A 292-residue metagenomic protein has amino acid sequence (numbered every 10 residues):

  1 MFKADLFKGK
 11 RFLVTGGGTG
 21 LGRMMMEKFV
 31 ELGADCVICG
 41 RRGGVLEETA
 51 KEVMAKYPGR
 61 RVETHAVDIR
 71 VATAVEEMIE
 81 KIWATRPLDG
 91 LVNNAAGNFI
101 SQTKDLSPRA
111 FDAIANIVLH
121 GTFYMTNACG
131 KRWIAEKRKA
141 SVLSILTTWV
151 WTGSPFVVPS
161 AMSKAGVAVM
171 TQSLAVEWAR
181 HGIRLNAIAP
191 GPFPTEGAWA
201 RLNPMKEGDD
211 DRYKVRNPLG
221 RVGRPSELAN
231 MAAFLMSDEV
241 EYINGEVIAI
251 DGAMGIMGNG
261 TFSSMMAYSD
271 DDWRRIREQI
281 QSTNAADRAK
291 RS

Functional and structural regions predicted by a protein language model:
R11, G16-T19: Conserved glycine-rich cofactor-binding loop
V92, A179, R184, I243-G245: Short, small/polar-rich loop/turn modules that mediate ligand/substrate recognition or access, typified
Q102-T103, S107-A115, Y213: Substrate-binding pocket helix/loop in short-chain dehydrogenase/reductase
L106, G153-A161, S173, A198-R201: Active-site loop-to-helix junction immediately N-terminal to the catalytic Tyr of the SDR YXXXK motif in Rossmann-fold
T126, S163, T171: Active-site helix of classical SDR
K131, V176-R180, E241: Alpha-helical segment proximal to the catalytic Tyr-Lys
R221-I250, G255: C-terminal substrate-recognition "lid" of short-chain dehydrogenase/reductases
